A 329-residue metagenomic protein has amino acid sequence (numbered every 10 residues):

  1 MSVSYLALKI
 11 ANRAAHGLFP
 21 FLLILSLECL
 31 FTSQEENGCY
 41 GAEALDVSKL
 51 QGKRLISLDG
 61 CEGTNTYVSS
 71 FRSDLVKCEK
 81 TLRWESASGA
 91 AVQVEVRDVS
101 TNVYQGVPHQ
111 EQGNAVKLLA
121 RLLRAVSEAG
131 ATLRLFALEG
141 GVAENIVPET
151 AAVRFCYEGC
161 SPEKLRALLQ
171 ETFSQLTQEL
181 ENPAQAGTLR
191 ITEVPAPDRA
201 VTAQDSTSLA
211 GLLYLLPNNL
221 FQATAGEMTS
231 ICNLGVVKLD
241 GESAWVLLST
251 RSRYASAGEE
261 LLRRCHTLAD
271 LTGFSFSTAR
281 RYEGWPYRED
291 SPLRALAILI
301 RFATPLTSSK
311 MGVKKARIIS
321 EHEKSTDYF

Functional and structural regions predicted by a protein language model:
M1-S57, E62-G63, L220: Active-site metal-coordination/substrate-binding segment of hydrolases, especially metallo-dependent peptidases
S2, V47-T250: Midchain, well-structured core segments that form catalytic/ion-binding scaffolds
Y5-N12, H16-L18, E43, E79 (+8 more regions): Predominant activation on well-ordered alpha-helical scaffold segments within soluble catalytic domains
Q34, P108, M311: Glycine- and other small-residue-rich loops at beta-strand/loop junctions that grip anionic moieties
Q34-N37, S161, R253: Glycine-/small-residue-rich active-site loops that bind phosphorylated ligands and cofactors
G41-A42, Y67-S69, V107, E259-L261: A short secondary-structure junction signal
R190-S243, L247-F329: An extended, acidic, His-containing surface patch that forms the Zn2+-binding/catalytic region of metallohydrolases
